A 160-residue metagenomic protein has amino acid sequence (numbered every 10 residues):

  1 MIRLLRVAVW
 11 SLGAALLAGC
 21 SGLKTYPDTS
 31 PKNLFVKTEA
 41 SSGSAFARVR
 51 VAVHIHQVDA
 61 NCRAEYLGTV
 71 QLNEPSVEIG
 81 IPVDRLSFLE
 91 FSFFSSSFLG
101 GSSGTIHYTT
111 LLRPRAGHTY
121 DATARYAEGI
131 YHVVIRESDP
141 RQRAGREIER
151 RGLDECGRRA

Functional and structural regions predicted by a protein language model:
M1-G22: Sec-dependent bacterial lipoprotein signal peptides
C20-P114, H118-A160: Short loop/turn and low-complexity linker motifs enriched in small/turn-promoting residues
